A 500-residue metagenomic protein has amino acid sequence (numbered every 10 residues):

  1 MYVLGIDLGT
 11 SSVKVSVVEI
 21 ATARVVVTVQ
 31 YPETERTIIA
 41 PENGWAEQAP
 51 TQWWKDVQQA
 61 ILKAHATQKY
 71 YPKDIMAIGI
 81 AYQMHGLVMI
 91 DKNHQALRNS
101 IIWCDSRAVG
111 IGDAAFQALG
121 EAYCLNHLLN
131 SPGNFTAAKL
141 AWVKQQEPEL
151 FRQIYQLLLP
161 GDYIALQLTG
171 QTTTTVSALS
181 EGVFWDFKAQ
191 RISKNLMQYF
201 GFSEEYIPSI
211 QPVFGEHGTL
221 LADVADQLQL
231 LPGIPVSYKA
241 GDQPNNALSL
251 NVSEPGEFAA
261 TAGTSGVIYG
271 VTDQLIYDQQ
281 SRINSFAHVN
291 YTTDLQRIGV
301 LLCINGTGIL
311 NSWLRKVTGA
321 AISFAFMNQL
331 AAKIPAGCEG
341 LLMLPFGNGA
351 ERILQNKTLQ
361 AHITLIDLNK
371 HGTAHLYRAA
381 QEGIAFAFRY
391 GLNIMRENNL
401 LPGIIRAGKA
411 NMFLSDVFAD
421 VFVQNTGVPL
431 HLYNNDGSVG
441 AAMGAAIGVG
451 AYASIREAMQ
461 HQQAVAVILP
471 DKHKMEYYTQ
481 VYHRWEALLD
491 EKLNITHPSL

Functional and structural regions predicted by a protein language model:
M1-R98, G110, A114, Q153 (+7 more regions): N-terminal glycine/serine-rich phosphate-binding loop of ATP-dependent small-molecule kinases, especially carbohydrate
L4-G5, V17, F116-T173, V183-K194 (+2 more regions): Active-site core segments that coordinate phosphate-bearing ligands/cofactors across diverse enzyme families
G44, L62, A66-I102, L129-N134 (+4 more regions): Short beta-strand-loop/turn "lid" adjacent to the catalytic site in phosphate-handling enzymes
P50, W54-V57, I80, A108 (+4 more regions): Generic structural signal for well-ordered secondary structure
D105: Carbohydrate-associated surface elements
F200-P212: A conserved helix-loop-beta module that forms one wall/lid of the active-site cleft in ATP-utilizing catalytic domains
